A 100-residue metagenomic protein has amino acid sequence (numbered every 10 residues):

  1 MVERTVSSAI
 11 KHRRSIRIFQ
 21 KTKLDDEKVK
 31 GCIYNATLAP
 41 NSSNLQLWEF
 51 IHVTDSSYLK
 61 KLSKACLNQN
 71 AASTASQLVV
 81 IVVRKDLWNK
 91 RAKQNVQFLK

Functional and structural regions predicted by a protein language model:
M1-K100: Acidic, surface-exposed loops and disordered segments
